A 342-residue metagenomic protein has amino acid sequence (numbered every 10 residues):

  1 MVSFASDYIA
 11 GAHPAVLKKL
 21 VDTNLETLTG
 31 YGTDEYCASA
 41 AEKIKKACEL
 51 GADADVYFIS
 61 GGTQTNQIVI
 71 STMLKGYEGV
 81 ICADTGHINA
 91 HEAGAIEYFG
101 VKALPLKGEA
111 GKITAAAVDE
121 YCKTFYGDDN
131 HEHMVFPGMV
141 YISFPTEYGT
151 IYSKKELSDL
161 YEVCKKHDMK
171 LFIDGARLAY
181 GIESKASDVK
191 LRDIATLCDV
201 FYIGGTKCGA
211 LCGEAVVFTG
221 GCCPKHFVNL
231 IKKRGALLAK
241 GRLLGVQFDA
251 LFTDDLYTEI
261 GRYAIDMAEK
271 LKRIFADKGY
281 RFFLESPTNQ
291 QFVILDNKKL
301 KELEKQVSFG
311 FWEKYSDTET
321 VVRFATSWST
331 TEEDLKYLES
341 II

Functional and structural regions predicted by a protein language model:
H13-G62, D84-N89, A95: Conserved N-terminal alpha-helix of the aminotransferase class I/II PLP-enzyme fold
A54-L74, L104-G111: Conserved core of the PLP fold type I
T72-A90, D119: Conserved PLP-anchoring active-site segment centered on the Schiff-base-forming lysine
K75-Y77, E269, I274-I342: Conserved C-terminal alpha-helix-loop-beta "cap" of PLP-dependent enzymes that closes/shapes the active-site mouth
G100-G138, I142-E147, Y152-D159: PLP-dependent aminotransferase-class I/II
E109-A110, F136-P137, S143, I151 (+2 more regions): Active-site C-terminal subdomain of aminotransferase-like
Y152-S184: Catalytic PLP-binding core of fold-type I/II PLP enzymes
